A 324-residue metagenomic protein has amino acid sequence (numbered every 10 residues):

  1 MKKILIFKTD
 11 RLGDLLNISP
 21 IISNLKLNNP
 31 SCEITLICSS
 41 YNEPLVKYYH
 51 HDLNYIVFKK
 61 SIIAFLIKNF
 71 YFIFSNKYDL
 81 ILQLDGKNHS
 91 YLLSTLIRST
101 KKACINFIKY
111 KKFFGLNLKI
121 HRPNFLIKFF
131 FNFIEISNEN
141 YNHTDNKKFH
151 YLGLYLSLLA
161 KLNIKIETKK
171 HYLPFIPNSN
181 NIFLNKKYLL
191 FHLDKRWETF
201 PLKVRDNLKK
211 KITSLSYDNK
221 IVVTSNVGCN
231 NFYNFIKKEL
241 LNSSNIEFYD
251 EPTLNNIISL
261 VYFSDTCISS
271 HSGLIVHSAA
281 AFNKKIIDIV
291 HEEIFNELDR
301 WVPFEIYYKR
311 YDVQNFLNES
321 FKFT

Functional and structural regions predicted by a protein language model:
M1-T324: Catalytic machinery of carbohydrate-active enzymes, primarily nucleotide-sugar-dependent glycosyltransferases
